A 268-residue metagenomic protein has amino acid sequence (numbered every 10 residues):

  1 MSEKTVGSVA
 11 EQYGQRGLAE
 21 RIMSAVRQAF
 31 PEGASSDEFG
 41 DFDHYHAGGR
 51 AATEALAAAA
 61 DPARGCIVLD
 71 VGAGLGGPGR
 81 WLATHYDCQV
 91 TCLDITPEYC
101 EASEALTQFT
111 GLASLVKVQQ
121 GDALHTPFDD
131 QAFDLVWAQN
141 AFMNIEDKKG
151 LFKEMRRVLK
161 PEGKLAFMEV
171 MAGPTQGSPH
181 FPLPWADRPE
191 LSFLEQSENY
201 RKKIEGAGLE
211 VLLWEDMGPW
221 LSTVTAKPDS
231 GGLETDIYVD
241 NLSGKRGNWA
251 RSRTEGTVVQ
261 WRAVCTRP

Functional and structural regions predicted by a protein language model:
M1-V26: N-terminal auxiliary segments of SAM/dcSAM-dependent transferases
A29, H46-R64: Conserved alpha-helix/loop element of class I SAM-dependent methyltransferases that forms part of the SAM/SAH-binding
I67-H125: Class I SAM-dependent methyltransferase SAM/SAH-binding core
L124-L135: A short acidic, Gly/Pro-enriched loop at the edge of an enzyme's catalytic core that lines a small-molecule cofactor
K149-K164: A short glycine-rich, Lys/Arg-flanked "PGG" loop and its adjoining helix->strand segment in the class I
V170-L191: Short, glycine-/aromatic-enriched active-site segment of Class I SAM-dependent methyltransferases
S192-G208: Short alpha-helix
L213-P268: Conserved Class I S-adenosyl-L-methionine
